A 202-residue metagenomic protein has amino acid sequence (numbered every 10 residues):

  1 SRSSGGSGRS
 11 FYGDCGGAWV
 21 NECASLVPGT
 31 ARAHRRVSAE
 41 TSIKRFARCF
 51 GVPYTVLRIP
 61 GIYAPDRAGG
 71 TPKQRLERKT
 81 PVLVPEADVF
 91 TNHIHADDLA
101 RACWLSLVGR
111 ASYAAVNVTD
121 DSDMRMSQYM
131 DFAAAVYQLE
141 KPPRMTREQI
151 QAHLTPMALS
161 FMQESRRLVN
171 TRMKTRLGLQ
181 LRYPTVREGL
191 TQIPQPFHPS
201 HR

Functional and structural regions predicted by a protein language model:
S1-A31: Conserved Rossmann-fold NAD(P)-dependent oxidoreductase catalytic core, especially the SDR/UDP-sugar
V27-T55: Active-site Tyr-X1-5-Lys
P28-A33, P60-D66, P85-I94: Glycine-rich "substrate-gating" loop/helix at the edge of Rossmann-like oxidoreductase active sites
V37, F50-V52, I62-Q74, K79 (+2 more regions): Glycine/proline-rich active-site loop of Rossmann-fold NAD(P)-dependent oxidoreductases
Q74-I94, D98: A conserved pocket-lining segment of Rossmann-fold NAD(P)-dependent short-chain dehydrogenase/reductase
A100-A158: Mid/C-terminal beta-alpha module of Rossmann-like enzyme folds, strongest in SDR-family dehydrogenases/epimerases
D131, Q151-Q180: Conserved C-terminal active-site "lid" loop/helix of NAD(P)H-dependent oxidoreductases that clamps the redox cofactor
P184-R202: Amphipathic terminal alpha-helices
